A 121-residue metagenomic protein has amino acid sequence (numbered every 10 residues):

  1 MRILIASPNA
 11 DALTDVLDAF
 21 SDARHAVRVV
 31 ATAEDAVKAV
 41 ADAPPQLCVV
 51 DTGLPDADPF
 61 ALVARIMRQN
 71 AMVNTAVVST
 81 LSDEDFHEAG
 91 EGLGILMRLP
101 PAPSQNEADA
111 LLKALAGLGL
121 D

Functional and structural regions predicted by a protein language model:
S7: Conserved acidic carboxylate
A10-R28: Two-component/phosphorelay signaling modules centered on CheY-like receiver
A31-L47: Acidic, metal-coordinating helix/loop segments flanking the phosphotransfer/catalytic sites of two-component signaling
A41-A43, R65-M72, L93: Conserved phosphotransfer cores of two-component systems
C48, T75, R98-L99: Two-component signal transduction core modules
V49-I66, D83: Conserved phosphotransfer microenvironments
S79-P103: Alpha4 helix (beta4-alpha4-beta5 surface) of REC/receiver domains from two-component response regulators
M97, A108-D121: Receiver (REC) domain switch/output surface
